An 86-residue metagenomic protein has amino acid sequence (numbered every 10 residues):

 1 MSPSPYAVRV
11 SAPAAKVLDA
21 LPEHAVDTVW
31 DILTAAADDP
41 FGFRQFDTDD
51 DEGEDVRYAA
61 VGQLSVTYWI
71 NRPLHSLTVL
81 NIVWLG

Functional and structural regions predicted by a protein language model:
M1-S65, W69-G86: Basic, Lys/Arg-enriched alpha-helical interface segments
